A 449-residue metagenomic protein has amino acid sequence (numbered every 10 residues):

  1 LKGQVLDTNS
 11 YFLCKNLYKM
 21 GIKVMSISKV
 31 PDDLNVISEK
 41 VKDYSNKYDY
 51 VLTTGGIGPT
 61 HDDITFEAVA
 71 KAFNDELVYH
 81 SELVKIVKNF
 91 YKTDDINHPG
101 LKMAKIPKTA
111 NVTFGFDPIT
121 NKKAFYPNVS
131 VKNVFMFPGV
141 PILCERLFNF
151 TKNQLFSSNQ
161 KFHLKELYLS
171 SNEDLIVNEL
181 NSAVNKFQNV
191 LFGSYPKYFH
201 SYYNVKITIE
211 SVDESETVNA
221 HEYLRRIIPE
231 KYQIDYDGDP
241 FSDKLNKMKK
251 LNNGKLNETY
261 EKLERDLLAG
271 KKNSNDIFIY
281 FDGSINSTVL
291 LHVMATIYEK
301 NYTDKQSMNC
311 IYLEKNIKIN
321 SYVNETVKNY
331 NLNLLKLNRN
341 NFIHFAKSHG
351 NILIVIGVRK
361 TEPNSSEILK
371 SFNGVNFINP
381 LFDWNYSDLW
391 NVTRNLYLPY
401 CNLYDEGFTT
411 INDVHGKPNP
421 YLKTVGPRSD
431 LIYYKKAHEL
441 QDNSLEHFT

Functional and structural regions predicted by a protein language model:
L1-D32, V218: Glycine-rich phosphate/diphosphate-binding loop of Rossmann-like nucleotide-binding domains
S26-N35, L337, R394: Short beta->alpha junction loops
V36-E39, D63-N159: Proline/glycine-rich low-complexity loops and linkers
T53-H61, V212, F281-S284: Glycine-rich beta-strand-to-loop/alpha-helix junction loops that act as flexible
G56-P59, G139-L143, R359-E362: Short glycine-rich anion-binding loops that position phosphate/pyrophosphate groups of nucleotides and phosphorylated
K132-E230: An accessory alpha-helical subdomain
I227-K244: Conserved short beta-strand edge segments in small beta-sheet-based binding/regulatory domains
L245-Y280, I285-T449: Nucleotide-activated chemistry modules centered on ATP-dependent adenylation/adenylyltransferase
